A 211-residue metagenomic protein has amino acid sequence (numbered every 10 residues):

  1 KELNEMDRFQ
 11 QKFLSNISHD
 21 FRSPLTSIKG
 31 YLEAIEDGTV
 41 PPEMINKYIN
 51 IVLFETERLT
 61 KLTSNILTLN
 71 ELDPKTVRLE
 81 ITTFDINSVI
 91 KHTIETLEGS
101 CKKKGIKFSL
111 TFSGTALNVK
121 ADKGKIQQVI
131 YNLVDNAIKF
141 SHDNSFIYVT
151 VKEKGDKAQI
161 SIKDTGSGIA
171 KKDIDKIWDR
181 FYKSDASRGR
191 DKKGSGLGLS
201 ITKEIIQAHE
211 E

Functional and structural regions predicted by a protein language model:
M44, P74-L79, N118-A121: Conserved micro-motifs of the catalytic ATP-binding
F54-L59: Short alpha-helical segment of the dimerization/phosphotransfer core of two-component systems
E80-D85, K102, K107-L117: Conserved catalytic submotifs in the C-terminal HATPase_c
A137-I138: Short helix-loop "hinge" at the ATP-lid/N-box region of the Bergerat-fold HATPase_c
D164: Acidic ATP/Mg2+-coordinating residue in the GHKL
I169-K183: Short conserved segment of the HATPase_c
I206-Q207: Detector for a conserved hydrophobic position within an alpha-helical segment of the HATPase_c
E210-E211: Conserved glycine-rich
